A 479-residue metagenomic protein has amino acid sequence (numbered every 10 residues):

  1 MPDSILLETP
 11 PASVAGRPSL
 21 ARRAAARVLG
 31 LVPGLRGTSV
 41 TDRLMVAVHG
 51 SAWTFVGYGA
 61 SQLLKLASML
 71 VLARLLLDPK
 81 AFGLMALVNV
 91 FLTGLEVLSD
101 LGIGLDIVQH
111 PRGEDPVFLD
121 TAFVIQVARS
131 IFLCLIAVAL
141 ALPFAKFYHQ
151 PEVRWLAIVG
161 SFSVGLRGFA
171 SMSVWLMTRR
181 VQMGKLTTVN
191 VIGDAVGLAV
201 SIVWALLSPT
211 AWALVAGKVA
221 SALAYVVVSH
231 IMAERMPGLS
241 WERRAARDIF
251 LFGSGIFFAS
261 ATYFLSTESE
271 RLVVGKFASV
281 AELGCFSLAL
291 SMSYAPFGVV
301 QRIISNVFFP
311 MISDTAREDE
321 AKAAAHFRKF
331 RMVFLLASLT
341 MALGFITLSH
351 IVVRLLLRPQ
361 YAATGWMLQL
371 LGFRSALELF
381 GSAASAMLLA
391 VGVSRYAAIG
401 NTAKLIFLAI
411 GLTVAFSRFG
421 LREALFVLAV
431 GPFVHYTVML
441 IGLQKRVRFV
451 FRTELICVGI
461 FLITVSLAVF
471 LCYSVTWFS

Functional and structural regions predicted by a protein language model:
M1-K65, P116-V124, V153, K185 (+4 more regions): N-terminal membrane topogenesis motif
G30-R43, A47, G184, T188 (+4 more regions): Interhelical loop/hinge segments that connect adjacent transmembrane helices in multipass membrane
H49-L66, G193, G197, L214-S221 (+7 more regions): Transmembrane helical elements of multi-pass membrane transporters/channels
P79-F82, A141-G160, A321, R328 (+4 more regions): Interfacial segments at transmembrane-helix termini and the short loops linking adjacent helices
A81-S99, S163, L223, E270-L272 (+4 more regions): Alpha-helical transmembrane segments of polytopic membrane transporters and translocases
L98-E114, T178-R179, A289, S293-R331 (+1 more regions): Helix-loop junctions and terminal segments of transmembrane helices in multi-pass membrane transport/translocation
Q109-D115, G165-N190, W212, A233 (+3 more regions): Membrane-interface junctions at transmembrane-helix termini in multi-pass inner-membrane proteins
R154-V164, T187-R235, L251-F252, L290 (+3 more regions): Hydrophobic alpha-helical transmembrane segments
